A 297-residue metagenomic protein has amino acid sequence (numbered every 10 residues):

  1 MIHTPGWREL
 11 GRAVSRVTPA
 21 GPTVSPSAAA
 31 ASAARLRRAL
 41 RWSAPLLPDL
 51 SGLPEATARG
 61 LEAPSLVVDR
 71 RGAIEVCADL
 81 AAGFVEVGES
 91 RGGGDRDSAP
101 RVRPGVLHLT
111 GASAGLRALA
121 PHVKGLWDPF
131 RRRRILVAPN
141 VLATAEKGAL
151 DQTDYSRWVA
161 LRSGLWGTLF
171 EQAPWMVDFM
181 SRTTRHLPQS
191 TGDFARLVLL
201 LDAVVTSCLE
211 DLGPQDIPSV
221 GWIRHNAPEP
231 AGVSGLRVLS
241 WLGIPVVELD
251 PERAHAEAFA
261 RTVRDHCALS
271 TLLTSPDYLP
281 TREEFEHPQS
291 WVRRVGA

Functional and structural regions predicted by a protein language model:
M1-H122, F285-G296: A metal-dependent hydrolase signature that marks the N-terminal structural subdomain at the beginning of catalytic folds
S32-L36, T191-L201, G243-A254: Active-site metal-coordination segments of metallo-dependent hydrolases
L46, G167-E171, C208: Short alpha-helical functional segments enriched in proximate histidine and acidic residues
V123-T144: Active-site-adjacent "gating/activation" loops or surface patches in catalytic cores
L142-L161: Short pre-active-site segment immediately N-terminal to the catalytic Zn-binding motif
S163-M180: Catalytic Zn2+-binding segment of zinc metalloproteases
D178-V205: Acidic/histidine-rich catalytic neighborhood
V204-A297: Pan-zinc metallopeptidase signature
